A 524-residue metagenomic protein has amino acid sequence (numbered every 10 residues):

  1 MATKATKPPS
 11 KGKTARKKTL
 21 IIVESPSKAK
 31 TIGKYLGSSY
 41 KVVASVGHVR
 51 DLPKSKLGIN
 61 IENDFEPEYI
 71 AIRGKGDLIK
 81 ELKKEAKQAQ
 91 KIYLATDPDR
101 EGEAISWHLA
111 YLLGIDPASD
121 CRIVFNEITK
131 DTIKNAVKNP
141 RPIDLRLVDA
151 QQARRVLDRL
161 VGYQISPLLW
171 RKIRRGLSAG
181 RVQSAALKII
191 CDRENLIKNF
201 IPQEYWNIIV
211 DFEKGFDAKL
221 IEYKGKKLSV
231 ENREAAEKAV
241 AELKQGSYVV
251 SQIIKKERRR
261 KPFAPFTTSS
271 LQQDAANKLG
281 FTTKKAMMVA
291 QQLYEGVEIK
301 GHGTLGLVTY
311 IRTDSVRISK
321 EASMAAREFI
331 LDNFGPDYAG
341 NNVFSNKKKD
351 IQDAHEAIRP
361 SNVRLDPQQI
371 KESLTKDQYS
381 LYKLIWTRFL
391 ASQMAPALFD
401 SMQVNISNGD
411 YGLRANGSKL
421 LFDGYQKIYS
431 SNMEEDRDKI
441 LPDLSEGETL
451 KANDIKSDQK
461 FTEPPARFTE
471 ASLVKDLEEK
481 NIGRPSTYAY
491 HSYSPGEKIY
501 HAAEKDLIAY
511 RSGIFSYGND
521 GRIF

Functional and structural regions predicted by a protein language model:
M1-R155, E237, K456: Intrinsically disordered, low-complexity regulatory segments
K11-K13, I21-V23, G33-Y35, K83-E85 (+13 more regions): Replace "in large, NTP-powered and nucleic-acid-processing enzymes" with "in large, NTP-powered factors and other
T31-Y35, E81, A104-L112, T132-A136 (+9 more regions): Alpha-helical scaffold elements adjacent to nucleotide-binding pockets in ATP/GTP-utilizing enzyme cores
K41, R50-A71, A179-E295, R327-G340 (+2 more regions): Long, highly charged, low-complexity internal segments
L113-P117, Q164, L168, S247 (+9 more regions): A generic secondary-structure signal for well-formed alpha-helical elements
N126-D131, T268-S269, V289-E295, H302-R312 (+1 more regions): Short, conserved phosphate-binding/catalytic loop or strand-edge motifs used in phosphoryl-/nucleotidyl-transfer
I128-F212, Q252-R259: C-terminal or mid-to-C-terminal helical accessory/interaction module adjacent to the motor/catalytic core
G303-I330, Y490-F524: Accessory beta->alpha helical hairpin/"wing" motif in late/C-terminal subdomains of nucleic-acid enzymes
